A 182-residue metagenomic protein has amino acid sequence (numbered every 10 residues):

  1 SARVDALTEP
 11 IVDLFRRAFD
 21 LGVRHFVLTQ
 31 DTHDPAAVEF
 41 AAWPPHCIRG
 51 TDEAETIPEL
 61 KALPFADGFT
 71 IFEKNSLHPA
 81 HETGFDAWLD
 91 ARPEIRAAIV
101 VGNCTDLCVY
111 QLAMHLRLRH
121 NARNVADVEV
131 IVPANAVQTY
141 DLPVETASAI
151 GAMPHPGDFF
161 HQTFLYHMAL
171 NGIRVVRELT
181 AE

Functional and structural regions predicted by a protein language model:
S1-D31: A short alpha/beta connector and helix-capping loop motif
R17, L21, P45-E182: Active-site-adjacent betaalpha module
D31-T32, L77: Short glycine-enriched loops at secondary-structure junctions
P35-A36, Y140: Generic structural signal for helix capping and beta-alpha/helix-loop junctions
V38-P44: Polar, low-complexity loop segments and adjacent catalytic/binding residues used for recognizing and processing sugar
